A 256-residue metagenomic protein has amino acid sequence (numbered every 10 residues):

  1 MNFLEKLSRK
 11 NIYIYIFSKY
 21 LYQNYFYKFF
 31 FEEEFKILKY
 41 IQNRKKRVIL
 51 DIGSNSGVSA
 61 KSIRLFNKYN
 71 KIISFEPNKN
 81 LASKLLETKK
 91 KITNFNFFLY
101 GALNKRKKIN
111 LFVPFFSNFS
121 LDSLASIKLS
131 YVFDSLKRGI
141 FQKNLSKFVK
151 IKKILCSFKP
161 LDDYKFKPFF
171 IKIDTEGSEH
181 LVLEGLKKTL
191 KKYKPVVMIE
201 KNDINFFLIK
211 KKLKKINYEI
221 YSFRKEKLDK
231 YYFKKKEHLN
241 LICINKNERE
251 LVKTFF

Functional and structural regions predicted by a protein language model:
M1-F256: Phosphate/nucleotide-binding beta-alpha loop and adjacent structural elements of enzyme active sites
